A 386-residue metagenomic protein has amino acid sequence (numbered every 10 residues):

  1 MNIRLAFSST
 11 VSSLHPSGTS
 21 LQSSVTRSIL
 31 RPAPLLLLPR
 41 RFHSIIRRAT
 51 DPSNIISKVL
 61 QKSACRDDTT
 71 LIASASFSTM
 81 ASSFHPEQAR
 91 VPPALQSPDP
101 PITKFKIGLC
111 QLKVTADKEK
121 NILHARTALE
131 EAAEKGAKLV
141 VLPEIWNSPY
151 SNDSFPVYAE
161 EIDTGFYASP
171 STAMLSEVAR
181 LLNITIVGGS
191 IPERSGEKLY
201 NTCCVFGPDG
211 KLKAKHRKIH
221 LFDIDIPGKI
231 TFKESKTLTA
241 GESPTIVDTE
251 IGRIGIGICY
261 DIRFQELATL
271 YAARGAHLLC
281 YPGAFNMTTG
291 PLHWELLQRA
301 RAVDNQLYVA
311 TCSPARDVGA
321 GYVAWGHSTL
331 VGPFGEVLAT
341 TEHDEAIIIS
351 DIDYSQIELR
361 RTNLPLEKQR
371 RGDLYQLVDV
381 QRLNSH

Functional and structural regions predicted by a protein language model:
M1-I45, D51-P52: N-terminal chloroplast transit peptides
N2-L5, A81-L95, D99-I102, A310-H386: C-terminal beta-strand edge segments of enzyme domains
R40-H43, A49, I72-A81: N-terminal mitochondrial targeting presequences
S82, D163-Y167, E177, E193-R274 (+3 more regions): Active-site catalytic loop in hydrolytic enzyme cores
P98-I107, I246-G255, L278: Beta-strand-turn-beta hairpins that frame and shape the catalytic cleft of phosphate-ester-processing enzymes
I107, N121, L129-E160, A179 (+7 more regions): Active-site beta-strand/loop signature of hydrolases that rely on acidic residues for catalysis
I107, V205-K213, T329-A339: Short, glycine-anchored, charge-dense loop/turn motifs used at functional sites
G165-V187, R253, C259-I348: CN hydrolase (nitrilase-like) catalytic-core segments centered on the catalytic cysteine and neighboring Lys/Glu
